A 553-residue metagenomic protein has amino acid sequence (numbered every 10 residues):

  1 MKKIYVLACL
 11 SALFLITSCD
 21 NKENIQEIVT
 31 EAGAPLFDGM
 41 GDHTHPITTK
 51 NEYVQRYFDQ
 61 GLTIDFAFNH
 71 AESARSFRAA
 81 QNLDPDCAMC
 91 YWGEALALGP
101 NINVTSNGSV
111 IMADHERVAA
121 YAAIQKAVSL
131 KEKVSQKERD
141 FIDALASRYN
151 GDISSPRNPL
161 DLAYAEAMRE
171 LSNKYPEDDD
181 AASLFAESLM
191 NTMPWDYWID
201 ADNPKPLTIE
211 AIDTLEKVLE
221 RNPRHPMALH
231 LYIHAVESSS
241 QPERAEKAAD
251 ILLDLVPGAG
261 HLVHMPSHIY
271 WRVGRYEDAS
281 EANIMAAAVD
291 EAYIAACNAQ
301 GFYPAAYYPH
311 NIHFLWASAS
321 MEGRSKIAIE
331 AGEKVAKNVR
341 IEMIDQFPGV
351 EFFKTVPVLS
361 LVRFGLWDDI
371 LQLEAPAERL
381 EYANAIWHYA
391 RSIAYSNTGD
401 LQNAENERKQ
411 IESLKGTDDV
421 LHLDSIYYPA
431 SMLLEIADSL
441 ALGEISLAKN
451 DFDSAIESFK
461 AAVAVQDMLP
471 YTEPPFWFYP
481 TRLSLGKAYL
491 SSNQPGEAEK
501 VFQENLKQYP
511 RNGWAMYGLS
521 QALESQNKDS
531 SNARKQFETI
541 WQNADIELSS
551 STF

Functional and structural regions predicted by a protein language model:
L15-S18: C-terminal motif of bacterial Sec signal peptides marking the signal peptidase cleavage site
N24-C87, Y91-E177, L184-E220, R224 (+12 more regions): Short coil/linker segments at helix-helix boundaries
S491, E497-F553: C-terminal non-catalytic interaction modules
